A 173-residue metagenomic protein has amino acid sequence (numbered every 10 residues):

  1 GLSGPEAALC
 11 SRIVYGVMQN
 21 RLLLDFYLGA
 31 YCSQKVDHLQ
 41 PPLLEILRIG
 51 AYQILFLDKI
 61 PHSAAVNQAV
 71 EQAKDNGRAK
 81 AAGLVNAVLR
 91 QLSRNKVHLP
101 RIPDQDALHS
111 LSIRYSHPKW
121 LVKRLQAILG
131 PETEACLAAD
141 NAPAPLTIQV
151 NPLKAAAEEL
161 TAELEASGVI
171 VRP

Functional and structural regions predicted by a protein language model:
G1-P173: Class I Rossmann-like S-adenosyl-L-methionine
